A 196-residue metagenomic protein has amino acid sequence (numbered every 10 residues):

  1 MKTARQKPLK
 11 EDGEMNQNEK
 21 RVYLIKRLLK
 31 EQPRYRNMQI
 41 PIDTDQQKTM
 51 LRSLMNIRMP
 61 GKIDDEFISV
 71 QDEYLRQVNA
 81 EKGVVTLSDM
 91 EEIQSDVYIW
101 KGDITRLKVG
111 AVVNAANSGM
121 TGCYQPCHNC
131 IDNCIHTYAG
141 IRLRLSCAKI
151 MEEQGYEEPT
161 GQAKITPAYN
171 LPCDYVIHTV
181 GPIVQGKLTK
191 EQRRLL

Functional and structural regions predicted by a protein language model:
M1-L196: Macrodomain-like recognition of ADP-ribose-binding/processing modules
